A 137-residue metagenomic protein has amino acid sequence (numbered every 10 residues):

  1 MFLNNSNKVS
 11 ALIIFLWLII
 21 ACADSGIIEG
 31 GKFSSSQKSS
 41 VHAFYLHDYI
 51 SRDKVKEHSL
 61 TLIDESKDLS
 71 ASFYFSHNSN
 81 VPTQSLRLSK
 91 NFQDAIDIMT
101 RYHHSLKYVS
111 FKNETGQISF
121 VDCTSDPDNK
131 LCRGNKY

Functional and structural regions predicted by a protein language model:
F2-A11: Bacterial N-terminal signal peptides that target proteins for export
A11-I19: Bacterial N-terminal signal peptides
A23-S25: Bacterial signal peptide processing site
E29-F33: Secreted/extracellular ectodomain signature
S34-D48: Acidic/histidine-rich, surface-exposed loop or edge segments in extracytoplasmic proteins
F44-Y108: Mature extracytoplasmic domains of secretory-pathway proteins
M99-Y137: C-terminal partner/receptor-binding element of secreted or periplasmic proteins
